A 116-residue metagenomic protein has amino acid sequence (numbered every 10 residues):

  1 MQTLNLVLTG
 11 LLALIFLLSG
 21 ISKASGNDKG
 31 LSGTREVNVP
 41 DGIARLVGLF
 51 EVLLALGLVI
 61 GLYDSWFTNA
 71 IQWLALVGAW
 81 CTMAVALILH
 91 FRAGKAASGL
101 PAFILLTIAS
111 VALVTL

Functional and structural regions predicted by a protein language model:
M1-L116: Membrane-interface extramembranous regions
